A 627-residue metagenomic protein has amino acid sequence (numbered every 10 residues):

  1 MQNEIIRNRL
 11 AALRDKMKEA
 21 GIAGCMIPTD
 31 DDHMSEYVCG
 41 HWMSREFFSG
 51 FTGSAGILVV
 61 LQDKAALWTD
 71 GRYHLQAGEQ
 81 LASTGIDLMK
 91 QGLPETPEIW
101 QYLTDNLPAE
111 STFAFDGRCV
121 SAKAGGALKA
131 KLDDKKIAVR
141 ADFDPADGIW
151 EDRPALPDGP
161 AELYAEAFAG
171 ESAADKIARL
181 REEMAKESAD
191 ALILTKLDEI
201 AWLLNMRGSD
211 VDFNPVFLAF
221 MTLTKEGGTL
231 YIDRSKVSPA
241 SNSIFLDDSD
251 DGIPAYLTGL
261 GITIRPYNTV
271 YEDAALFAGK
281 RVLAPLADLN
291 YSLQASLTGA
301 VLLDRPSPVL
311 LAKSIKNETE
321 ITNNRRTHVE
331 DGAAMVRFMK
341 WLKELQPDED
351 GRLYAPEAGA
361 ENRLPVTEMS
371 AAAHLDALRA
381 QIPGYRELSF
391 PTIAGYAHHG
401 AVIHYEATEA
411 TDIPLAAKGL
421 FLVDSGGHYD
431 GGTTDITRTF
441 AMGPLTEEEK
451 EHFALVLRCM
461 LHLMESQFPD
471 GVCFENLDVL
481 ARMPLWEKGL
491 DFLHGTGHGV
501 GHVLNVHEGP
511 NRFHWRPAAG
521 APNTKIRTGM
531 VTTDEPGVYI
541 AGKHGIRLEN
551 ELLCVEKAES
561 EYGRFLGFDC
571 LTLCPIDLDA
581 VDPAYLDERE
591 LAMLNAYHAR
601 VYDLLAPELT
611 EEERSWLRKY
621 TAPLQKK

Functional and structural regions predicted by a protein language model:
M1-K627: Active-site neighborhoods and metal-handling regions in enzymes and metal-associated proteins
